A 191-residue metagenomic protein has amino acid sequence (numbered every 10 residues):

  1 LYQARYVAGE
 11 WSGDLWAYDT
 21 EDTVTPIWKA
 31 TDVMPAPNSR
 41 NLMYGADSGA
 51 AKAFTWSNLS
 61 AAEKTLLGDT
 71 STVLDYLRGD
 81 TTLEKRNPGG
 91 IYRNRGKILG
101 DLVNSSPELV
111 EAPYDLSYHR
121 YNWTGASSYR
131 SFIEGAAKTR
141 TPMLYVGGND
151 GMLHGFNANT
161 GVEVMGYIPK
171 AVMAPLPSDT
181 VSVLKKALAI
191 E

Functional and structural regions predicted by a protein language model:
L1-E191: A fold-level detector for beta-propeller and closely related beta-sheet-rich head/sensor domains
